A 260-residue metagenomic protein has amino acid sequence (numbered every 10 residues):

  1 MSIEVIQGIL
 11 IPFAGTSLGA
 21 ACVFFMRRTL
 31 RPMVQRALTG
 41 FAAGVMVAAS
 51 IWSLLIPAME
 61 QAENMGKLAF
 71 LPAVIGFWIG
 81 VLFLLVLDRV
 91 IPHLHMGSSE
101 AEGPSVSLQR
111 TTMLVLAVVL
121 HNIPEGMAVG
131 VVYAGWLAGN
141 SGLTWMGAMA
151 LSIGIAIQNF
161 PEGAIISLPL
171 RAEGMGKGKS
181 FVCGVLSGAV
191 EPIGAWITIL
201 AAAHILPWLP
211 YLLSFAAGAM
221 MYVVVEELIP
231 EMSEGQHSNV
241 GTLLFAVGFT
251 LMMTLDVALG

Functional and structural regions predicted by a protein language model:
M1-G260: Intrinsically disordered, metal-sensing/regulatory segments
